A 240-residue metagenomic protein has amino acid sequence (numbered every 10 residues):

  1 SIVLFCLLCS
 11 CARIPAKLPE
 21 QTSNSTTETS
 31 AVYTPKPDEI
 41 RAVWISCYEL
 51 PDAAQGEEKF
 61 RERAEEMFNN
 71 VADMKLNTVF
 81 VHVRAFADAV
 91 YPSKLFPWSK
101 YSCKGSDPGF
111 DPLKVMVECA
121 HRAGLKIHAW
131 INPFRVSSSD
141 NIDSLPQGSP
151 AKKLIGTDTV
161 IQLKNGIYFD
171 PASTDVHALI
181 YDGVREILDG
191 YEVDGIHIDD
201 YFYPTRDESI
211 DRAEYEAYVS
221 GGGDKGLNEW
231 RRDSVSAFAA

Functional and structural regions predicted by a protein language model:
L7-S10: C-terminal motif of bacterial Sec signal peptides marking the signal peptidase cleavage site
A12-P19: Bacterial lipoprotein signal-peptidase II cleavage site
T34-R61, H128-Y191: Active-site-adjacent "subsite" loops/lids of carbohydrate-active enzymes
R41-I45, N77-H82, K126-W130, G195-D199: Structural recognition of the beta-strand scaffold that forms the well-ordered cores of secreted hydrolase catalytic
E62-A89, G190-G195: Catalytic domains of carbohydrate-active enzymes, especially glycoside hydrolases
M67-F68, V81, A85-N132, G226-A240: Aromatic-lined substrate-binding rim segments of carbohydrate-active enzymes
V71, V79, A120, I127 (+3 more regions): Conserved, mostly hydrophobic/aromatic
K114, L154-A240: Polysaccharide-binding and catalytic clefts of secreted carbohydrate-active enzymes
